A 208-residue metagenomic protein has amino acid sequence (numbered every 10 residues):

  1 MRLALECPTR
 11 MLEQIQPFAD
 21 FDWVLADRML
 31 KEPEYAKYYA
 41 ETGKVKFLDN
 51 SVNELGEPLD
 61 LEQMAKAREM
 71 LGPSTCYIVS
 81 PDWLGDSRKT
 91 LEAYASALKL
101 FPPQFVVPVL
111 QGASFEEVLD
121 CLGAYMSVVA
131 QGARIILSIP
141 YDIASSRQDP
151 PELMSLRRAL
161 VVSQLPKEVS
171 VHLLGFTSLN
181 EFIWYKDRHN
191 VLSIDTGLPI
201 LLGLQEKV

Functional and structural regions predicted by a protein language model:
M1-F101: Non-catalytic, usually N-terminal nucleic-acid engagement modules in DNA/RNA processing proteins
E6-R10, M29, S51-N53, P81-G85 (+4 more regions): Active-site beta-loop-alpha junctions enriched in small/polar residues
A40-L48, A95-F105, P150-E181: Alpha-helix-loop-beta-strand connector modules within alpha/beta enzyme cores
D49, P108, Y185: Conserved, mostly hydrophobic/aromatic
L59-A67, E116-S127, L165-V171, F176-L192: Catalytic cores of alpha/beta
P73, A113-I139: Alpha/beta enzyme core
R88-S96, E116-S127, S146-V161: Distinct, well-ordered alpha-helical segments
Q131-I143, L174-V208: Glycine-rich phosphate-binding active-site loops on the catalytic face of alpha/beta enzymes
